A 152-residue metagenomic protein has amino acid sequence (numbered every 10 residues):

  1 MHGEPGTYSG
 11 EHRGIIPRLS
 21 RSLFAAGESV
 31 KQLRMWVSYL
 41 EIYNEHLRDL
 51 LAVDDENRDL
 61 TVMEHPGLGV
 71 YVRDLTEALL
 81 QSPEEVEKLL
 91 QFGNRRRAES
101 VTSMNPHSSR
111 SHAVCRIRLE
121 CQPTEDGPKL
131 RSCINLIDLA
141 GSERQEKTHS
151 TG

Functional and structural regions predicted by a protein language model:
M1-G152: P-loop NTPase motor catalytic core
